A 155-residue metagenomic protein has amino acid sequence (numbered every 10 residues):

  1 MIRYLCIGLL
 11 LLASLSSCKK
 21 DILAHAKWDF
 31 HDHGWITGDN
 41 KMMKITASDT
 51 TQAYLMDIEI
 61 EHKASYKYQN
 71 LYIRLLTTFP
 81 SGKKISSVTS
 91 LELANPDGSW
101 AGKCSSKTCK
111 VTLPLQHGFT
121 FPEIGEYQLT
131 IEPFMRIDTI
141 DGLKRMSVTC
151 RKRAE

Functional and structural regions predicted by a protein language model:
S14-S17: C-terminal motif of bacterial Sec signal peptides marking the signal peptidase cleavage site
A26-T46: Post-signal peptide N-terminal segment of mature Sec-exported envelope proteins
M42-Q52, H117-F121, R151-E155: Extracellular and analogous surface-interaction loops
T51-A53, Y68-N70, P122-E126: Extracellular Ig-like/FN3 beta-sandwich strand-entry sites
I58-Y66: Short amphipathic, basic-aromatic surface patches that mediate peripheral association with negatively charged
K67-I73, G142-K144: Short coil-to-beta strand junction motifs in C2/discoidin
L91-L93, A101-L115: A beta-strand/beta-hairpin structural motif
E123-D138, G142-K152: Internal, hydrophobic beta-strand segments that form the core of beta-sheet-rich folds
